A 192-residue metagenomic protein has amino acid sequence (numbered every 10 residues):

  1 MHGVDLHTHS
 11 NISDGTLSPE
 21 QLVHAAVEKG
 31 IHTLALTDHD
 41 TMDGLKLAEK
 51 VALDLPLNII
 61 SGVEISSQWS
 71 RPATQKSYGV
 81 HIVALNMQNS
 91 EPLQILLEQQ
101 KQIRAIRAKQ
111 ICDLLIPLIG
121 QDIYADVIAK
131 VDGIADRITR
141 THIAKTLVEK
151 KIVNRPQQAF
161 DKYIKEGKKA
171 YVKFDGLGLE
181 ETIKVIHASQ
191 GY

Functional and structural regions predicted by a protein language model:
M1-S77, K162-K169, K173, L177-Y192: An N-terminally biased module of ancient metal coordination in phosphate/nucleic-acid-related enzymes
G15-T16, A105-Q110, L118-Y192: Divalent metal-binding pocket/active-site signature
L45, L96-I111: Charged, low-complexity, helix-prone segments enriched in Lys/Glu/Asp/Gln
P56-E64, L93-Q99, I128-I138, I164-K165: Short charge-dense sequence patches
V63, A84-Q88, I119: Generic hydrophobic/packing signal
S70-Q99, I103, D126, E149-K168: Active-site gating loops and adjacent loop-to-helix segments of metal-dependent hydrolytic enzymes
